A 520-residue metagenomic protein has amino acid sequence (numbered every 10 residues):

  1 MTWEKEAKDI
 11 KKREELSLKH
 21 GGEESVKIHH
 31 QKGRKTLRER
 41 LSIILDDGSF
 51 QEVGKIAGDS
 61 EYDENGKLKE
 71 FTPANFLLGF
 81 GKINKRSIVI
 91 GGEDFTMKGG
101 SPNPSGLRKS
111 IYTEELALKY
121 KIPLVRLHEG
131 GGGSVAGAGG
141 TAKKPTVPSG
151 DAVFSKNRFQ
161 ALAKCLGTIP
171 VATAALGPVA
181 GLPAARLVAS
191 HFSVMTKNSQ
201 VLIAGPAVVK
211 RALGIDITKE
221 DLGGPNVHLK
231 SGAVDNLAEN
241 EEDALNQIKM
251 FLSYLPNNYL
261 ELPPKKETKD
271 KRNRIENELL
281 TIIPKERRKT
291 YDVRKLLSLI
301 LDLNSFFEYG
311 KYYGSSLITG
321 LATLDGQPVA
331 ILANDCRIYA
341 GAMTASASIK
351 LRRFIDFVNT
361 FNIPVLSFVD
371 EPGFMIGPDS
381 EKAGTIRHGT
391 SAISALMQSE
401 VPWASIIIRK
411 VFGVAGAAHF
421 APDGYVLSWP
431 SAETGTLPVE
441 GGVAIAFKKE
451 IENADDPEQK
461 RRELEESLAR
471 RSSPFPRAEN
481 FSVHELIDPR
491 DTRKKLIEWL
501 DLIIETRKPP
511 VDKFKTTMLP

Functional and structural regions predicted by a protein language model:
M1-P520: Ligand-binding clefts of soluble mixed alpha/beta catalytic domains
